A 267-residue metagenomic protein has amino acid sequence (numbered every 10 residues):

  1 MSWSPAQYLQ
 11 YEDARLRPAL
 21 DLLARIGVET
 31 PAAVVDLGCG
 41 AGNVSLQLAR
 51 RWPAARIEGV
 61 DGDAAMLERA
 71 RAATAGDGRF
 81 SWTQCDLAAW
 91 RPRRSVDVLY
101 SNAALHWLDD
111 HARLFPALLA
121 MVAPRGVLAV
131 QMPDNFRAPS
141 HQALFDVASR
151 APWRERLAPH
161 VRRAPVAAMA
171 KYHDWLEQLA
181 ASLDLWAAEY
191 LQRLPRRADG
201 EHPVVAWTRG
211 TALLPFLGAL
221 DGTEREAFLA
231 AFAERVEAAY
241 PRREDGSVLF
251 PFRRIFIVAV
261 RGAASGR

Functional and structural regions predicted by a protein language model:
M1-A32, N43-Q47, M66-R69, A73 (+1 more regions): Conserved class I S-adenosyl-L-methionine
W3-S4, D184-E244: C-terminal helical/coil "lid" or tail adjacent to the Rossmann-like core of SAM-dependent
A33-L37, A41-W90: Class I SAM-dependent methyltransferase SAM/SAH-binding core
Y100: A conserved beta-strand element that flanks and buttresses the S-adenosyl-L-methionine
A103-A104: Short catalytic micro-motifs in class I SAM-dependent methyltransferases
L108-A117: A short, conserved alpha-helix within the catalytic core of class I
L108-D109, V122-P124: Helix-to-beta-strand junctions that scaffold the AdoMet/dcAdoMet cofactor pocket in Class I SAM-dependent enzymes
A112, R125-A198: Conserved catalytic/acceptor-binding region of the Class I
